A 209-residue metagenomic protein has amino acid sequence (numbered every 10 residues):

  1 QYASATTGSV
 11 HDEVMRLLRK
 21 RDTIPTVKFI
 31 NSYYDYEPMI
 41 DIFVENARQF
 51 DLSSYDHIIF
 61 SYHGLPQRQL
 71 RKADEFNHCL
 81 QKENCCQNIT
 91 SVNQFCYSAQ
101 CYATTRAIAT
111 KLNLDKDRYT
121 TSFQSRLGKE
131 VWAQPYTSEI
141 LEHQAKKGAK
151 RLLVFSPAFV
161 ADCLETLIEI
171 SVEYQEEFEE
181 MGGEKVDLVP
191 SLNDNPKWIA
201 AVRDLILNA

Functional and structural regions predicted by a protein language model:
Q1-A209: Extended amphipathic ligand-handling, pore-lining, and cofactor/metal-binding catalytic surfaces
